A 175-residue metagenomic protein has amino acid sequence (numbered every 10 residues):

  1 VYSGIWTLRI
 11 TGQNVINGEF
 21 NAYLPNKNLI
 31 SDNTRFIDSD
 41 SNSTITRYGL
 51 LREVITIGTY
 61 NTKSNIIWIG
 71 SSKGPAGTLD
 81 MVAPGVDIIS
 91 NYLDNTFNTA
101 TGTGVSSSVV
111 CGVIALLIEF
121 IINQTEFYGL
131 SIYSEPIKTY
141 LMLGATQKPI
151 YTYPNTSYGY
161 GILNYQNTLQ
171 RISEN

Functional and structural regions predicted by a protein language model:
V1-Y92: Catalytic-core segments of hydrolase enzymes
L29, G74-T78, T99-T101, V109 (+1 more regions): Short, low-complexity, polar/charged sequence segments that are solvent-exposed and flexible
T44, I66, T96, P154 (+1 more regions): Glycine-rich, flexible loop/turn motifs
I57, V113, G159: Divalent metal-coordination and catalytic microenvironments
K63, S107, L117, N164-Q166: Basic, gly/Ser/Thr/Pro-rich low-complexity segments located predominantly at protein N termini
G85-Y153: Hydrolase catalytic cores
Y158-G159, N164: Acidic, Ser/Thr/Pro-rich low-complexity intrinsically disordered segments
Q166-N175: Secreted peptidase-domain scaffold signal
